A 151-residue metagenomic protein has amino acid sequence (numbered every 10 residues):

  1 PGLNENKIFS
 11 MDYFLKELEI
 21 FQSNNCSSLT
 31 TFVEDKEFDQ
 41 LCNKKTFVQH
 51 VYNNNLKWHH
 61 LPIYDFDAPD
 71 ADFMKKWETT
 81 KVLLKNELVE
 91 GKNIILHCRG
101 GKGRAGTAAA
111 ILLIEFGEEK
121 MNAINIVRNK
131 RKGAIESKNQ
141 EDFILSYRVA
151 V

Functional and structural regions predicted by a protein language model:
P1-I95, A108-V151: Cys-dependent protein tyrosine phosphatase-like superfamily
C98: Short cysteine clusters
G101: Conserved G/P- and acidic residue-centered "switch" motifs that form tight phosphate/ATP-binding loops in soluble
R104: Conserved SAM/SAH-binding loop-helix junction of Class I S-adenosyl-L-methionine-dependent methyltransferases
